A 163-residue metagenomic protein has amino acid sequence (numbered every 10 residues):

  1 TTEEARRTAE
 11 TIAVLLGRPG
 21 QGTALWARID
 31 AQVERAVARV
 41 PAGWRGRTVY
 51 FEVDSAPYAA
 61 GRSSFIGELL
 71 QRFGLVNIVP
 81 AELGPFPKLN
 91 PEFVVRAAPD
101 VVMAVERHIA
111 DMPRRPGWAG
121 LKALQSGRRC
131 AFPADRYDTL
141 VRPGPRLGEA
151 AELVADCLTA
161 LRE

Functional and structural regions predicted by a protein language model:
T1-Y58, V76-P80, R128-E163: Extracytoplasmic substrate-binding proteins
A42-R45, V95-A97, K122-Q125: Extracellular/periplasmic catalytic domains that process cell-envelope and extracellular macromolecules
D54-A56, E82-L83, P99, R107: Histidine- and/or cysteine-centered catalytic micro-motif in compact active-site loops
A59-F86: Alpha-helical, coiled-coil/dimerization segments enriched in small aliphatic residues
P87-K88, R115: Structural motif corresponding to alpha-helix initiation and N-cap regions
N90-R107: Proline-aspartate-enriched helix->loop->beta-strand connector
M112-S126: Ligand-binding "clamshell"
